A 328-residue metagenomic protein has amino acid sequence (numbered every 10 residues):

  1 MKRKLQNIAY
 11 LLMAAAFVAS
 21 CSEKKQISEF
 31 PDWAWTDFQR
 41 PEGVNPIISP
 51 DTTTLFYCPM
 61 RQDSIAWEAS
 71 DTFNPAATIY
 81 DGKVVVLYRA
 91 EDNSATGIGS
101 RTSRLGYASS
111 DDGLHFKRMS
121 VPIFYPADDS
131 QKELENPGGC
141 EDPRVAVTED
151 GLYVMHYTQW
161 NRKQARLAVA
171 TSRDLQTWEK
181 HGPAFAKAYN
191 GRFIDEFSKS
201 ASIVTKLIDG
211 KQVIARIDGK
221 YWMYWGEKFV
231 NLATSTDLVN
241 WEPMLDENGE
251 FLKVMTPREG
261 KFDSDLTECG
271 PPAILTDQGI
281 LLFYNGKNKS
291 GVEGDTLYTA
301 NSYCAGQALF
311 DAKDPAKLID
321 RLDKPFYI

Functional and structural regions predicted by a protein language model:
M1-Q26: Bacterial Sec-dependent N-terminal signal peptides
C21-G138, A146-D265, I274-I328: Beta-rich carbohydrate-recognition and catalytic domains
P143: Conserved GNAT-family N-acetyltransferase fold
